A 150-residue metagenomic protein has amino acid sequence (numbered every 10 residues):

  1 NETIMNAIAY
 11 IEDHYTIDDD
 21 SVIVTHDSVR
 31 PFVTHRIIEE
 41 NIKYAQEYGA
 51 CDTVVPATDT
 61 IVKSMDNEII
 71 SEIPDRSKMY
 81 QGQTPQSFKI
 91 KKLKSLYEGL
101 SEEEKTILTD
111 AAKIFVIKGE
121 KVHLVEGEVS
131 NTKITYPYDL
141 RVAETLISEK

Functional and structural regions predicted by a protein language model:
N1-D19: Short phosphate-binding loop-to-helix
I4-M5, H35, P137: Conserved strand-to-helix beginnings and helix N-cap segments that scaffold or border functional pockets
A7, D27, P56, K89 (+1 more regions): Residue-level signal for inorganic ion chemistry
E12, T16, K43-Q46, S148: Residue-level signal for alpha-helix termini/capping positions
Y15-V29: Short beta-strand-to-loop acidic/aromatic patch adjacent to the donor-nucleotide binding site
D19, F32-V125: Conserved core of the sugar-phosphate nucleotidyltransferase
N131-K150: Hydrophobic helical membrane-anchoring modules
